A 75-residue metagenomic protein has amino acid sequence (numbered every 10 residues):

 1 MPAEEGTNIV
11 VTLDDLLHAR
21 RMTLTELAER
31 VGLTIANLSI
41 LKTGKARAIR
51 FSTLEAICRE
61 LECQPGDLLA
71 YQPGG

Functional and structural regions predicted by a protein language model:
M1-M22: A short, Lys/Arg-rich alpha-helix, primarily the initiator
P2-A3, L69-G75: Short, charged recognition helix plus adjacent turn of helix-turn-helix-like nucleic-acid-binding domains
V10-V11, R50-L54: Short alpha-helical elements of helix-turn-helix
D14, T25, E55: Residues within the helices of the helix-turn-helix
H18, E29, R59: Alpha-helical residues within the helix-turn-helix
R21-I40: Short alpha-helical DNA-recognition segment
K42, T53, Q72: DNA major-groove recognition helix of helix-turn-helix
S52-D67: DNA major-groove recognition helix of helix-turn-helix/homeodomain DNA-binding modules
